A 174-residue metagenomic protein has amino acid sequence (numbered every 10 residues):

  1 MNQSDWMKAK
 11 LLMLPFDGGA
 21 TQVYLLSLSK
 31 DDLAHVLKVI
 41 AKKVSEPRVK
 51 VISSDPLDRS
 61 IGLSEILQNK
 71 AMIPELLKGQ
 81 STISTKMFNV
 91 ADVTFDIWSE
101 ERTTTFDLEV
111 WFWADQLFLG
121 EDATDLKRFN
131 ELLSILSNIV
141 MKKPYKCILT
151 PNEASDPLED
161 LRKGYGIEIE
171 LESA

Functional and structural regions predicted by a protein language model:
M1-D5, D115-A174: Acidic, proline/glycine-rich low-complexity IDRs
M1-R59: Short, extreme N-terminal segment that most often corresponds to the first beta-strand
P15-D17, R102, M141: Solvent-exposed loop and beta-edge segments used for protein-protein assembly and interaction
G18-S27, T105-E121: Short, hydrophobic/proline-enriched secondary-structure or compact coil segments at domain edges
L26-L28, I52, W98, W111-W113 (+2 more regions): A structural detector for beta-sheet-dominated domains
K30-D32, R102, L117, D156: Generic "edge-of-domain/loop-turn" microfeature
E46-F106, Q116-L119: Short, intrinsically disordered low-complexity segments
